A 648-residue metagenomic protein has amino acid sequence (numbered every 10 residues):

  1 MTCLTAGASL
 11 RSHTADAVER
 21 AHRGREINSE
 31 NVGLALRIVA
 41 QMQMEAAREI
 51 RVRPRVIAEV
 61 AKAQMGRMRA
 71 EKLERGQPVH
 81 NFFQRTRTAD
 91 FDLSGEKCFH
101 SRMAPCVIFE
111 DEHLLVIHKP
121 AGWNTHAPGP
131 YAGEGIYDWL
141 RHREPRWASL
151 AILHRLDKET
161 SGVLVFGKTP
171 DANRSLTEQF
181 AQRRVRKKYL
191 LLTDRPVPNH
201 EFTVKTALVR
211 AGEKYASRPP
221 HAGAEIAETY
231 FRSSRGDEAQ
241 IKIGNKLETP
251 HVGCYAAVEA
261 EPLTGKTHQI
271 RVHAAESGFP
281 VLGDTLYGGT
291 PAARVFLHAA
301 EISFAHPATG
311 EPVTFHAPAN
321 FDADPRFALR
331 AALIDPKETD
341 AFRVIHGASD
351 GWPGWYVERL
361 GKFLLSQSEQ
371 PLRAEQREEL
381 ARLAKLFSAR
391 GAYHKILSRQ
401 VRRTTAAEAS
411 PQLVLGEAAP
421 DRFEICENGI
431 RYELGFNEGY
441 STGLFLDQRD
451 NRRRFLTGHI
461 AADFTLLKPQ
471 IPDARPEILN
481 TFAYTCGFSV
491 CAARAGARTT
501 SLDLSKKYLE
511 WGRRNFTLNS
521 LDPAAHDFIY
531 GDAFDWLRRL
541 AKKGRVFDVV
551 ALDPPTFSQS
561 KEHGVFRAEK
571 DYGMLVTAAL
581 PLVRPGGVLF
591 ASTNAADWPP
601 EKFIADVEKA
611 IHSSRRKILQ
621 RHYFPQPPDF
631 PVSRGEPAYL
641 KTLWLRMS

Functional and structural regions predicted by a protein language model:
N81-R85, A89-A323: RNA pseudouridine synthases
V295-F296, V313, A317-F363: Non-catalytic accessory regions of SAM-dependent methyltransferases
G310, V588-S648: C-terminal catalytic and target-recognition region of SAM-dependent MTase-like enzymes, primarily methyltransferases
G347-G351, E358, A374-L446: Non-catalytic substrate-recognition/targeting regions of SAM-dependent transferases
A407-A497, E510: Glycine-rich adenosyl-nucleotide cofactor-binding module
R498-D503: Conserved SAM-binding motif I beta-strand of class I
K507-V549: S-adenosyl-L-methionine
Y508, Y530, F547-A578: Mobile active-site "lid"/loop adjacent to the S-adenosyl-L-methionine
